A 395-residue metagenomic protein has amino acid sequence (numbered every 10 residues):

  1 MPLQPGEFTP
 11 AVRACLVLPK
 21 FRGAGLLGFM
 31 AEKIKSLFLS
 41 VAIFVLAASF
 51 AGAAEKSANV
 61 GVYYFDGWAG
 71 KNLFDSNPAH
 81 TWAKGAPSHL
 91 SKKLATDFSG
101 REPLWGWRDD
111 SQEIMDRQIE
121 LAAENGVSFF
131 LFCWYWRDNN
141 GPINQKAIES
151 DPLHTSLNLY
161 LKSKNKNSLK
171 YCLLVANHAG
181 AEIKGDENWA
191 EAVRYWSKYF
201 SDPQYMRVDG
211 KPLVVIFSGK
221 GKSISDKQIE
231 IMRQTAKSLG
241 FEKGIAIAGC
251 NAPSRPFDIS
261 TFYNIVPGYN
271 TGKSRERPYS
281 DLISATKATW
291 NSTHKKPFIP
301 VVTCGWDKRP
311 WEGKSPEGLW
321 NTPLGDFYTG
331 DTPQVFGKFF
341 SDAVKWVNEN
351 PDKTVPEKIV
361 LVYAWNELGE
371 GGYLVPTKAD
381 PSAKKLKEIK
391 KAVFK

Functional and structural regions predicted by a protein language model:
G23-L39: Bacterial N-terminal signal peptides that target proteins for export
F38-S49: Bacterial N-terminal signal peptides
A54-K395: Glycan-processing catalytic domains of CAZymes
